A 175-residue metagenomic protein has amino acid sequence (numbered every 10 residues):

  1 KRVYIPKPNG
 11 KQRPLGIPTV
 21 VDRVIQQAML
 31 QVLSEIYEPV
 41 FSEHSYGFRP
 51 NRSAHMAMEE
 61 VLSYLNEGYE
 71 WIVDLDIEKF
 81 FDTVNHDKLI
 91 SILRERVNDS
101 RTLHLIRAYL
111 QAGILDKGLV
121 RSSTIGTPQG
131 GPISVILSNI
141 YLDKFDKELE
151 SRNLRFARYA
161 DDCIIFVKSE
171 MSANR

Functional and structural regions predicted by a protein language model:
K1, R13: Heme-based O2/NO sensor domains and their adjacent alpha-helical segments, primarily globin folds but also including
R2-Y4, P8, V40-H44, F48-R175: Conserved polymerase palm-domain catalytic core
P14-T19: Conserved phosphate-binding loops in nucleotide/dinucleotide-binding enzymes
D22: Short loop/hinge segments at the start of secondary-structure elements
L33-F41: Glycine-rich phosphate-binding segment of PLP-dependent enzymes
